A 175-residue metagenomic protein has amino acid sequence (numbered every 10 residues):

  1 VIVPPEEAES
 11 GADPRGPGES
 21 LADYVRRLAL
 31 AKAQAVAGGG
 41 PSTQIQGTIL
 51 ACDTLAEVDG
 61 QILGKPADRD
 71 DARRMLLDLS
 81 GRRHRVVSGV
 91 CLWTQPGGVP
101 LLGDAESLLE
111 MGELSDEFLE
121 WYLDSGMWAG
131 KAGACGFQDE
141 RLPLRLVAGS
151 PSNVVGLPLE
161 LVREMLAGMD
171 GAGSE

Functional and structural regions predicted by a protein language model:
V1-T48, L114-E117, D124-S125, R163 (+1 more regions): N-terminal polybasic phosphate/anion-binding patch
S10-D13, L55-V58, G97-A105, V147: Acidic/polar active-site rim loop that often engages polyanionic ligands
Y24, T54-H84, M111: Active-site-adjacent loop/tail segments of enzyme domains
A29, D53, A72, V90 (+1 more regions): Residue-level signal for inorganic ion chemistry
L50-A56, Q138: ATP-grasp fold ATP-binding core
R73-L79, S88-L102, E106-S107: Anionic-ligand binding region
R82, G97, A105-E175: GST superfamily/GST-like fold recognition
